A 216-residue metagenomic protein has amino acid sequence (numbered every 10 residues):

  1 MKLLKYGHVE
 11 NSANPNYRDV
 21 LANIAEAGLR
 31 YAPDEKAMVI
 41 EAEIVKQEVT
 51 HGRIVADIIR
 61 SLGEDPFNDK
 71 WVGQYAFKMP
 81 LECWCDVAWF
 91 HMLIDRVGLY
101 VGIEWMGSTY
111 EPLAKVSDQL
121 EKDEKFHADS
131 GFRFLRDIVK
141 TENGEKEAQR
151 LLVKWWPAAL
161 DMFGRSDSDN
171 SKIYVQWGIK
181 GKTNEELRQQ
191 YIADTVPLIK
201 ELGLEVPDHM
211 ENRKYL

Functional and structural regions predicted by a protein language model:
M1-N14, N68-H91, S108, T141-E142 (+1 more regions): Acidic/His metal-coordination segments adjacent to aromatic residues that form catalytic metal sites in metalloenzymes
L4-N14, A32-T50, D86-V87, P112-K125: Alpha-helical scaffold segments that form or flank carboxylate-/histidine-based iron centers
N16-I24, H51, I94-V101, H127: Amphipathic, well-ordered alpha-helical segments in soluble domains
L21-E43, G98-L113: Helix-loop segments that flank and shape redox-cofactor active sites
V39, E43-D69, G131-R136: Conserved alpha-helical segments that form or flank metal/cofactor-binding pockets of metalloenzymes
E64-F132: Active-site-proximal alpha-helical scaffolds that flank and shape metal-associated catalytic sites
E111-D167: A contiguous pocket-lining binding segment that forms or flanks enzyme active sites
G144-L216: Extended, helix-rich structural scaffolds rather than catalytic motifs
